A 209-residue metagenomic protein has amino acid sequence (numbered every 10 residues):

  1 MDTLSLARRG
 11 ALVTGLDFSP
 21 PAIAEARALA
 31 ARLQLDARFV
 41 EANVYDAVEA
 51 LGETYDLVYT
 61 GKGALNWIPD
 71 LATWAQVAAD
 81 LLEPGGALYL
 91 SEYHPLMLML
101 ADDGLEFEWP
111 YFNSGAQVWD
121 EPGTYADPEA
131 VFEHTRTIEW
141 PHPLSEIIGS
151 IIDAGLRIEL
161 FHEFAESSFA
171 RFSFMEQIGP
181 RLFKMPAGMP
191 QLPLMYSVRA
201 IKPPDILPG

Functional and structural regions predicted by a protein language model:
M1-A47: Class I SAM-dependent methyltransferase SAM/SAH-binding core
E49-V58: A short acidic, Gly/Pro-enriched loop at the edge of an enzyme's catalytic core that lines a small-molecule cofactor
T60-K62, S91: Residues lining the SAM
N66-W67: A short His-aromatic
A72-A87: A short glycine-rich, Lys/Arg-flanked "PGG" loop and its adjoining helix->strand segment in the class I
A87-Y125: Conserved class I S-adenosyl-L-methionine
T137-F161: Short alpha-helix
A154-L156, R181-G209: Core SAM-dependent methyltransferase catalytic element
